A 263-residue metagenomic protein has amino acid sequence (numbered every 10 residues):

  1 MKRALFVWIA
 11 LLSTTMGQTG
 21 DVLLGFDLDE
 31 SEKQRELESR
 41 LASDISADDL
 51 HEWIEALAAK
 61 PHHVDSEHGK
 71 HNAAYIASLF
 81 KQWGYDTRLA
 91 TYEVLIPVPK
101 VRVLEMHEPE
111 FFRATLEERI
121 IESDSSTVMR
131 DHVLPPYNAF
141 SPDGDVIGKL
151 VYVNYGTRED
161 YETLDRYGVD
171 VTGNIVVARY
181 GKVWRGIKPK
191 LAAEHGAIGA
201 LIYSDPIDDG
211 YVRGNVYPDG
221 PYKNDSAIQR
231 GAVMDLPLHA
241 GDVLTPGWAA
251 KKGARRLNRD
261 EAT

Functional and structural regions predicted by a protein language model:
A4-S13: Sec-dependent N-terminal signal peptides
W8, D145-V146, V171, H195 (+2 more regions): Short, solvent-exposed loop/turn segments at the edges of secondary structure
T15-G17: Sec/Tat signal peptide C-region and signal peptidase I cleavage site
G20-E32, E36, E55-I175, A232-L238: Noncatalytic luminal/extracellular "stalk/propeptide" segments of secretory-pathway proteins
K33, L37, L41, S46-I54 (+3 more regions): Stable alpha-helical elements in mature extracytoplasmic
H107-P109, L116-E122, S204-T263: Surface-exposed loop and adjacent secondary-structure segments within mature catalytic domains
L150-N224: A conserved hydrophobic secondary-structure block that centers on an alpha-helix together with its immediately flanking
